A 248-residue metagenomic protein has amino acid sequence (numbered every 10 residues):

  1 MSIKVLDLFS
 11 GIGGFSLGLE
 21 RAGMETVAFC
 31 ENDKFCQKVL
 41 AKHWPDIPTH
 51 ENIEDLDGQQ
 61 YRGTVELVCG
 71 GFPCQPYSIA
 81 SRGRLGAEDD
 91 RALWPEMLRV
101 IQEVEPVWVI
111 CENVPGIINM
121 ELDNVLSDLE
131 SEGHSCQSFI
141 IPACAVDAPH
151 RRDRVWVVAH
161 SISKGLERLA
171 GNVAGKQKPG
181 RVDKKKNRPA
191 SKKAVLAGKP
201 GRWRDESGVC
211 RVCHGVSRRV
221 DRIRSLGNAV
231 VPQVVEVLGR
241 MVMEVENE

Functional and structural regions predicted by a protein language model:
M1-V5: Extreme N-terminal starter segment of soluble prokaryotic enzymes
D7-I12: Class I SAM-dependent methyltransferase "Motif I" SAM/SAH-binding loop
G18-E25, H43: A short, Lys/Arg-enriched amphipathic alpha-helix followed by its capping loop at the start of a domain
T26-E31: Conserved SAM-binding motif I beta-strand of class I
K34-K38: Short alpha-helix immediately C-terminal to the canonical SAM-binding loop
D46-I53: Conserved SAM-binding strand-loop segment of SAM-dependent methyltransferases
L56-L67, Q75-S225, P232: Class I S-adenosyl-L-methionine
